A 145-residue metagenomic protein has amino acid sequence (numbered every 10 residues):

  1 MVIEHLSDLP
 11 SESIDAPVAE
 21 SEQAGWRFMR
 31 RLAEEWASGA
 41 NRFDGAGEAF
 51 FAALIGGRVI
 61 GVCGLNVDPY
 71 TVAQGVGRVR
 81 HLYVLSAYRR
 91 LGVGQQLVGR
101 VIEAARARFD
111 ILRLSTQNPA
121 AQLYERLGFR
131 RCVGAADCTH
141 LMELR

Functional and structural regions predicted by a protein language model:
M1-S38: Short amphipathic alpha-helix that is part of the acyltransferase structural core
E35-W36, C63-N66, F109, G134-L141: Membrane-topology and secretion signals of cell-surface/extracellular proteins
A40-A52, R78: A short helix-loop-beta-strand connector motif used in the catalytic cores of GNAT acetyltransferases and, in some
A52, R58-D68, R78, Y83: Conserved beta-strand in the GNAT
R80, L85, R89, Q117: Residue-level recognition of the GNAT/N-acetyltransferase active site
Y88, G92-R100: Conserved acetyl-CoA pyrophosphate-binding loop and the N-cap/start of the following alpha-helix in GNAT-like
A105-Q117: Conserved GNAT acetyl-CoA-binding A-motif
R113-S115, E125, R130-R145: Conserved catalytic-core motifs of GNAT/GCN5-like acyltransferases
